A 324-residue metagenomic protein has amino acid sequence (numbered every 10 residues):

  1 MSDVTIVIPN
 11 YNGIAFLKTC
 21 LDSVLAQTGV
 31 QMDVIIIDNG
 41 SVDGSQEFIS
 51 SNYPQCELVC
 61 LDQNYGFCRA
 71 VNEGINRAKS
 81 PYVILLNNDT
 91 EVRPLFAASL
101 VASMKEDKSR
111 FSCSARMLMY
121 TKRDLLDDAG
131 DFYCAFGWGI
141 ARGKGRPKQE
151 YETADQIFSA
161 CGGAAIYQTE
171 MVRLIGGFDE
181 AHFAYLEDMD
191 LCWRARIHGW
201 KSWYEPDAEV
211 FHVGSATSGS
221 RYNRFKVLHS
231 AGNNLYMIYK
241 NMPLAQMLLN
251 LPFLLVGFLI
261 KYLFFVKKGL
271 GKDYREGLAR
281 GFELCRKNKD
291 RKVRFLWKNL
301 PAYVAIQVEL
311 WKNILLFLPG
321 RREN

Functional and structural regions predicted by a protein language model:
D22-Q31: Short, acidic, metal-binding catalytic loop of nucleotide-sugar glycosyltransferases
S23, D38-E47, Q63: A conserved acidic beta->alpha catalytic loop
L61-A78, N88, S99: Glycine-rich, basic loop-to-helix element that forms the pyrophosphate-binding segment of sugar-nucleotide handling
V83: Short aromatic/hydrophobic "clamp" motif used to bind/position activated sugar donors
T90-Y133: Conserved donor NDP-sugar-binding/catalytic core segment of glycosyltransferases
L125-L126, W138-I140, R146-Y167, M189-L191 (+1 more regions): A recurrent flexible, glycine/aromatic-enriched loop bordering the glycosyltransferase active site that acts as
F158-E209: A short, conserved alpha-helix in the catalytic core of glycosyltransferases
M247-N324: Non-catalytic, C-terminal membrane-associated alpha-helical segments of glycosyltransferases
